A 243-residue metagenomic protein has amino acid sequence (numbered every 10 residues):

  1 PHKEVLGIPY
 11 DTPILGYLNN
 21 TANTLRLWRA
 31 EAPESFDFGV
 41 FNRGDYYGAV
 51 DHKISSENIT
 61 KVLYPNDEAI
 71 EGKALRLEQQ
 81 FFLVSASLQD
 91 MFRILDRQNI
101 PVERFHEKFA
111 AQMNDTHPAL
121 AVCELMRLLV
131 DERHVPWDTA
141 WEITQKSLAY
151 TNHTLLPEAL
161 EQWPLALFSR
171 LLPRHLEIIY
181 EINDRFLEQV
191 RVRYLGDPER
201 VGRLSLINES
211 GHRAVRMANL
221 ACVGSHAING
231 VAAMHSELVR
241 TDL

Functional and structural regions predicted by a protein language model:
P1-L243: A conserved ligand/cofactor-binding region detector
